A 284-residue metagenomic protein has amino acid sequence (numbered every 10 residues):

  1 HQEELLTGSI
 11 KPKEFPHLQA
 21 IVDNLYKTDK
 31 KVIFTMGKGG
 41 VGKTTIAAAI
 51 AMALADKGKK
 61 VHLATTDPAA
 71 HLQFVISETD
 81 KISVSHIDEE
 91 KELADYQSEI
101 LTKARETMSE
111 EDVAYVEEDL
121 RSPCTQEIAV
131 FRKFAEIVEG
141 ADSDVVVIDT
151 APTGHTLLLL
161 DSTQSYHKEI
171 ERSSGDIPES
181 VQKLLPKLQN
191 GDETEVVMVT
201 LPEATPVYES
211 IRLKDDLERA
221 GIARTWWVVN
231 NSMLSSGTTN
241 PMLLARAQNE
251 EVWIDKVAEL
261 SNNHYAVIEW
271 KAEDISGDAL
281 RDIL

Functional and structural regions predicted by a protein language model:
H1-T28, Q189-E193, L201-L284: C-terminal lobe/tail of nucleotide-utilizing enzymes
L5, H17, E99-K103, Y166-E171 (+1 more regions): Basic, amphipathic N-terminal segments
D29-I33: Pre-Walker A (Motif I) flank of P-loop NTPase domains
F34-E92, L160-Q164: Walker A/P-loop NTP-binding active-site region of P-loop NTPases, recognizing the glycine-rich GxxxxGKT/S
M52, D56, E136, D215 (+1 more regions): Short, well-ordered alpha-helices that flank and scaffold nucleotide-derived cofactor binding pockets
V61-T65, V147, W227: Short beta-strand "acidic-cap" motif of Rossmann-like dinucleotide-binding folds
Q97-I100, S109: Charged, alpha-helix-forming regions
T107-T205, E209-R212: Phosphate/Mg2+-binding loops and adjacent switch elements in nucleotide/diphosphate-handling enzyme cores
